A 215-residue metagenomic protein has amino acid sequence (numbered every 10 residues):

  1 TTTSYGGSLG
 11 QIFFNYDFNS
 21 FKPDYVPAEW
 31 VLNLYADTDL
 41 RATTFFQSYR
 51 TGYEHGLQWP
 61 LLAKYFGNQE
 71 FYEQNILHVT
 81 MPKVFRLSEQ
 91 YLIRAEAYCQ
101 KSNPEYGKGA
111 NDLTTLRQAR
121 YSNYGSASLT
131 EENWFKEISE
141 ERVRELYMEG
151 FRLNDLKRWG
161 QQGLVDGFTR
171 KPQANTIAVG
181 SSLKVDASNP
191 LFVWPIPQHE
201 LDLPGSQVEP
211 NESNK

Functional and structural regions predicted by a protein language model:
T1-L9, K22, Y35-K215: Acidic/polar-rich alpha-helix caps and helix-coil junctions
Y16, F21-D24: Surface-exposed loop/interface segments of Gram-negative outer-membrane beta-barrel transport/assembly proteins
P27-A28, P197: Residue-level signal for threonine
L32: Single, function-defining residue in the core of a domain
